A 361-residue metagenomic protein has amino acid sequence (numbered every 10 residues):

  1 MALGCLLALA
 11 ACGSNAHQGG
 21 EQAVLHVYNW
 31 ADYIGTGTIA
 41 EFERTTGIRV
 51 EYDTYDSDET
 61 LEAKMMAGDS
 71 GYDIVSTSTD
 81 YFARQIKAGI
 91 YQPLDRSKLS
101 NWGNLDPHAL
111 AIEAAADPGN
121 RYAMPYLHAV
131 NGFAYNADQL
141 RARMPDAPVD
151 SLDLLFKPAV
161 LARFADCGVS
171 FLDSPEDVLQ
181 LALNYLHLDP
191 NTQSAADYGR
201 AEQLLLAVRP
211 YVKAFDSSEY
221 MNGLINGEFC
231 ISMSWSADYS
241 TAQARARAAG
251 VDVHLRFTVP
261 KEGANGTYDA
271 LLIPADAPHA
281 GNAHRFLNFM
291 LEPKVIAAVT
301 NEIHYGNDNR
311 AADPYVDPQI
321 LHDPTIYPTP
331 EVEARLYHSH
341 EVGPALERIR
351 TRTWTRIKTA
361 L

Functional and structural regions predicted by a protein language model:
M1-V24: Short, low-complexity disordered leader/linker segments with a strong preference for bacterial N-terminal type II
A16-Q85: Early extracytoplasmic/lumenal segment of secretory-pathway proteins
S76-Y211, D216-I225, A242: Extracytoplasmic ligand-binding site segments that recognize negatively charged/polar headgroups
Y81-R84, I231-D252: A ligand-binding cleft/hinge motif common to bilobed small-molecule-binding domains
A134-Q139, N184-L186, T267-H279, A298 (+1 more regions): A bilobed periplasmic-binding-protein/Venus flytrap-type ligand-binding module shared by bacterial periplasmic
Y198-A207, K213, V251-A275, L321: Periplasmic-binding protein-like
N222, P330-L361: Conserved C-terminal helix/tail region of periplasmic/extracytoplasmic solute-binding proteins
P274-R335: Mature extracytoplasmic/periplasmic domains
